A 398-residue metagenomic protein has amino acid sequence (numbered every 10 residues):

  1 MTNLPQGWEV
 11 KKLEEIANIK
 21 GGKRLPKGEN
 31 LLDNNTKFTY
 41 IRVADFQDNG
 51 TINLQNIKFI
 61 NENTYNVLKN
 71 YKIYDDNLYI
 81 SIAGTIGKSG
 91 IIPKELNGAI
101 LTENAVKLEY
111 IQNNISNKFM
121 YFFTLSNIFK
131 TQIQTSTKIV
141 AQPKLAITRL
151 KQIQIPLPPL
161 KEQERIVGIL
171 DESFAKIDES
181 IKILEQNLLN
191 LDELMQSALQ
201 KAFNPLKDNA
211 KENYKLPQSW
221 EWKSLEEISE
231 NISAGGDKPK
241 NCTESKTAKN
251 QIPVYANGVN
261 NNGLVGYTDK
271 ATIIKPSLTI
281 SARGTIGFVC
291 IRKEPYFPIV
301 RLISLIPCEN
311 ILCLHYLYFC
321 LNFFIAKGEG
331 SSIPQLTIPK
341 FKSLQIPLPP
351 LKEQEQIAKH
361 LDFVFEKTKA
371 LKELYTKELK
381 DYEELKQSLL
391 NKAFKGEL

Functional and structural regions predicted by a protein language model:
M1-R24, Q152-V167, N187, S197 (+7 more regions): Non-catalytic DNA-recognition/assembly elements of restriction-modification systems
Q6-E9, I82-T85, G98-V106, I115-K118 (+3 more regions): A short glycine-rich beta-alpha junction/loop motif
E14-N30, D45-D75, E95, E226-K275 (+1 more regions): Sequence-specific dsDNA recognition surfaces
Q47-F59, L78-S81, T85-T102, K118-F122 (+5 more regions): Short, ligand-facing micro-motifs at secondary-structure edges
N66-V67, I139, Y214, Y267 (+2 more regions): Short, solvent-exposed loop/turn positions at domain surfaces that link secondary-structure elements or cap domain
L170, L191-L199, L361, Y382-Q387: Short amphipathic alpha-helical coiled-coil/interface segments
K176-I183, N190-L191: Contiguous mid-protein beta-loop-alpha structural module that forms a pocket-lining wall or clamp of enzyme active
L389-L398: Acidic, low-complexity, intrinsically disordered peripheral segments
